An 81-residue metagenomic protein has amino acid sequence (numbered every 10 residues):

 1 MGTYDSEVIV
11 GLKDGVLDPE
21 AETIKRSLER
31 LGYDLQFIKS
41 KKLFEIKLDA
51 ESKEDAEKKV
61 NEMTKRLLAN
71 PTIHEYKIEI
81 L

Functional and structural regions predicted by a protein language model:
M1-L81: Long, contiguous binding/interaction regions
